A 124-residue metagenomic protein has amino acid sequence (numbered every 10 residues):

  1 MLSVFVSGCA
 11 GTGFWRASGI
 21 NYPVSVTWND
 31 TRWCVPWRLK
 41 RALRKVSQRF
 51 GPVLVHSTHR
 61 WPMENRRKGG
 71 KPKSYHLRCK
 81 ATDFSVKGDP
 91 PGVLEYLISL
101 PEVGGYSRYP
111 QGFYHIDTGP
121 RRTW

Functional and structural regions predicted by a protein language model:
S3-R44, Q111, G119-T123: Extracytoplasmic cell-surface/polysaccharide-interacting catalytic and binding patches
T12, K73-W124: Catalytic cores and adjacent binding grooves of peptidoglycan-active enzymes
R16-W28, R66-A81: Short, conserved helix/loop micro-motifs enriched in His/Cys and acidic residues
N21, P52-L54, F113: Structural preference for beta-strand elements that scaffold enzyme active sites
V26-W28, V53-H59, C79, V86-P91: N-terminal start-of-chain detector that recognizes signal peptides and the immediate post-cleavage beginning
P36-R38, M63-K68, K87-G88, Y96-L100: Short amphipathic alpha-helical surface micro-motifs
R38-G69: Extended, low-complexity, intrinsically disordered C-terminal regulatory tails of eukaryotic serine/threonine kinases
